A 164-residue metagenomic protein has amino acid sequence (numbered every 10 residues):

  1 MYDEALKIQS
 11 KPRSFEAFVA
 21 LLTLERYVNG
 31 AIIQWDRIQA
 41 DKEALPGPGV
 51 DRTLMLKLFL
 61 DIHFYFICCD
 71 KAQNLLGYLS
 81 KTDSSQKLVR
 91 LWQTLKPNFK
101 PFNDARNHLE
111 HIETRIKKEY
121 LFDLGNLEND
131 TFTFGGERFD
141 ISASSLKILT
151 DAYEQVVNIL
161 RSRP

Functional and structural regions predicted by a protein language model:
M1-N98, E128-P164: Amphipathic alpha-helical interface segments
K96-E119: Histidine-centered, metal-coordinating catalytic motifs and their short helical/loop contexts
R106, L124, E154-V156: Surface-exposed beta-strand edges and their flanking turn/coil or helix-capping segments
K118-L124, N129-T131: Interfacial non-cytosolic loop connecting adjacent transmembrane helices
